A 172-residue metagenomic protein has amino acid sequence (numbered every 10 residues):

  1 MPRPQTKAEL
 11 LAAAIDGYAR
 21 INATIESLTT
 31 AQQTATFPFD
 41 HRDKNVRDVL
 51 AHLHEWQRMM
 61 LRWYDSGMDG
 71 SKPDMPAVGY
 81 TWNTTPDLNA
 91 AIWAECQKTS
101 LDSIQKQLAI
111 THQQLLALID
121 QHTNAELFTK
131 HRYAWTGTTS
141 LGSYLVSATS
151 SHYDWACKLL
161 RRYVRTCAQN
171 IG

Functional and structural regions predicted by a protein language model:
M1-L10, R58-Q107, R165-G172: Short, helix-capping/interhelical loops that line the mouth of catalytic, cofactor-, or ligand-binding pockets
P2-D16, T34-E55, A91-Q107, R132-S151: Alpha-helical scaffold segments that form or flank carboxylate-/histidine-based iron centers
A14, Y18-I25, Q57-M60, L108 (+3 more regions): Hydrophobic alpha-helical core bundles mediating ligand binding, dimerization, or RNAP-core interactions
N22-R47, D69-S71, Q121-G137: Helix-loop segments that flank and shape redox-cofactor active sites
S27, H52-E55, Q121, R162: Residues within well-ordered alpha-helical secondary structure of globular protein domains
A51, R62-S66, A117, V146 (+1 more regions): Generic alpha-helical structural context detector
S150-C167: A hydrophobic membrane-anchoring alpha-helix module
